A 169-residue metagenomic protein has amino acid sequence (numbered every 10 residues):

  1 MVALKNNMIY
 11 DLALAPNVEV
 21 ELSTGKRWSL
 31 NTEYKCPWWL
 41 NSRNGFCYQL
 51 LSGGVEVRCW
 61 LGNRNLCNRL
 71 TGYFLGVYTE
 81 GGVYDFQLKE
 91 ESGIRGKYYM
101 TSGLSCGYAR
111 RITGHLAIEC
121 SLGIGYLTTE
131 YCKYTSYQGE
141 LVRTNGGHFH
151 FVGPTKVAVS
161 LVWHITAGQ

Functional and structural regions predicted by a protein language model:
M1, R27, G62-Y73, I112-I118 (+1 more regions): Short loop/turn motifs that connect adjacent beta-strands in outer-membrane beta-barrel proteins
V2, L12-L14, C47-G53, T71 (+2 more regions): Residues that define the transmembrane beta-barrel architecture of outer-membrane proteins
L4-N6, V20, T32, V55 (+4 more regions): Membrane-embedded beta-strand positions of outer-membrane beta-barrel proteins
M8-L12, Y34-L40, C59-L61, T79-D85 (+2 more regions): Transmembrane beta-strands of outer-membrane beta-barrel pores
P16-N31, L51-R64: Feature captures outer-membrane beta-barrel proteins of Gram-negative bacteria and organelles
K35-L50, G81-M100, T129-F149: Flexible, solvent-exposed loop segments that connect beta-strands
G54, R58-C59, F151-Q169: Outer-membrane beta-barrel "beta-signal"
R58-G96: Helix-adjacent hinge/juxtasegments
